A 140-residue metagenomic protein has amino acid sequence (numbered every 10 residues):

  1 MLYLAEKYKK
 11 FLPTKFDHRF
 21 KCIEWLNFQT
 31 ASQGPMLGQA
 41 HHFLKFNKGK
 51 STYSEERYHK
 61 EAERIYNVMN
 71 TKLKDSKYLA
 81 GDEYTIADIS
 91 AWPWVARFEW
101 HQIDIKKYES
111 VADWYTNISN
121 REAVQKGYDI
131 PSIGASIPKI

Functional and structural regions predicted by a protein language model:
M1-E63, N70, K77: GST-like domain detector, emphasizing the conserved glutathione-binding G-site in the N-terminal thioredoxin-like
K10, T71-D82, E122-G127: Surface-exposed helix-capping loop/turn segments at secondary-structure junctions
F16-D17, E83-Y84, D129: Short capping/connector residues at structural and topological boundaries
S32, L37-H41, L79-K107, A112-I118 (+1 more regions): GST superfamily/GST-like fold recognition
N67-N70, T116: Surface-exposed alpha-helical segments enriched in charged/polar residues
K77, E83, S136-I140: Long, charge-rich low-complexity segments
V124-I140: Terminal-tail/helix-coil boundary detector
